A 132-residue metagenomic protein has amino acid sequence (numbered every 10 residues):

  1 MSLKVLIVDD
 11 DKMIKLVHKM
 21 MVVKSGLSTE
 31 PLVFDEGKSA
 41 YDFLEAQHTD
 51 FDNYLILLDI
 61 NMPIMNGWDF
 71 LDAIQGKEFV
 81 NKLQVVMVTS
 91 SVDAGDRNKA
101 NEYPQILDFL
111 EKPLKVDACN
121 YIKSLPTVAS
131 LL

Functional and structural regions predicted by a protein language model:
L3-I14, H18-V22: Conserved acidic segment of CheY-like receiver
V8-D10, F34, I56-D59: Conserved sequence signature across two-component system core domains
V33-D42, G67: Helix N-cap/capping motif at the beta->alpha junctions
D42, W68-N81: Short amphipathic alpha-helix used as the core "switch/output" element in two-component signaling
H48-L57: Active-site beta3 strand of CheY-like receiver
M62: Receiver (REC) domain active-site loop signature in two-component systems and cognate sites in sensor histidine kinases
D69, K82, V92-D108, V116 (+1 more regions): Alpha4 helix (beta4-alpha4-beta5 surface) of REC/receiver domains from two-component response regulators
V86-T89: Hydrophobic/aromatic residues positioned on beta-strands within the core alpha/beta folds
